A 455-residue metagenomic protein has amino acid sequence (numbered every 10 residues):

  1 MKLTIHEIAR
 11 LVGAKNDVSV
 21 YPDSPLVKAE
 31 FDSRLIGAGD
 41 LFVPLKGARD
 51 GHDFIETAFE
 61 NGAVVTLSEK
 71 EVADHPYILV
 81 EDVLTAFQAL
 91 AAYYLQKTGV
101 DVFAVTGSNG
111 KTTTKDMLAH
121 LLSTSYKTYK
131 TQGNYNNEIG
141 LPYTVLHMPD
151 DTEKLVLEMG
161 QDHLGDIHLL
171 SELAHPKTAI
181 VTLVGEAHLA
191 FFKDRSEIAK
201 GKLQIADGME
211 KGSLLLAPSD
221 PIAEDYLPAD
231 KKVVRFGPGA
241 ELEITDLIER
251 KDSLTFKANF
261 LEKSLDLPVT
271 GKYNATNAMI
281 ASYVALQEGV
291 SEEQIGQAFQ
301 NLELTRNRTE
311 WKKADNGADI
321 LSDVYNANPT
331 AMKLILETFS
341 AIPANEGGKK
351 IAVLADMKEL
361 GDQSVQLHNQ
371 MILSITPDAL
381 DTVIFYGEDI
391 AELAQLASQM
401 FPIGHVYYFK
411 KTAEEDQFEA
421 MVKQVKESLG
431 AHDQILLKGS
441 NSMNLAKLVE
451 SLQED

Functional and structural regions predicted by a protein language model:
M1-A89, T270, L373, D378 (+2 more regions): N-terminal leader/targeting and accessory segments in enzymes
H6-V12, A86-S219, A223-K232, K423 (+2 more regions): Phosphate-binding loop of NTP-binding sites
A14, E69-K70, V100-T106, I180-E186 (+6 more regions): Short beta-strands and strand-loop turn motifs
S33-V43, T128-Y129, I139, Y143-K154 (+1 more regions): Mobile, glycine- and charge-enriched loop segments and immediately flanking short secondary-structure elements within
R49, T305, V324-F401: Active-site beta-alpha connecting loops in nucleotide-dependent enzymes
S68-D74, I180-D319, A341, G348 (+3 more regions): Acidic, Mg2+-coordinating active-site environments of NTP-dependent enzymes
I78-D82, H405-M421: Short acidic-hydrophobic, aromatic-tinged amphipathic segments that line or gate anion-handling sites
V105, R306-R308, Q434, S442 (+1 more regions): ATP-dependent carboxylate/acyl-activation modules
